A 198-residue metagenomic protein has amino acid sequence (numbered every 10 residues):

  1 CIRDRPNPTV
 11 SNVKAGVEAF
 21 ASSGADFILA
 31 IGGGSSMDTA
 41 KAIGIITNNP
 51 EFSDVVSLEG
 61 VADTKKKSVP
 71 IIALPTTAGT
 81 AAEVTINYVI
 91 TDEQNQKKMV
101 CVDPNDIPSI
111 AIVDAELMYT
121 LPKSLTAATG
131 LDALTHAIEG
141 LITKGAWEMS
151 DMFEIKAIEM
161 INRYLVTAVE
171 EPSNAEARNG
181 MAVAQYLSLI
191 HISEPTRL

Functional and structural regions predicted by a protein language model:
I2-D4, I190-H191: Short, low-complexity export/processing leader segments characterized by acidic and small residues
R3, L29, T39, A73-L74 (+2 more regions): General beta-strand structural signal in soluble alpha/beta enzymes
R3-E51, T167-R178: N-terminal small/polar loop signature for handling phosphorylated ligands or for N-terminal nucleophile
R5-P8, S35, P122, T126 (+3 more regions): Catalytic cores of large soluble enzymes that bind and process phosphate-bearing ligands
N12-G16, G24, T39, G130-A133 (+4 more regions): General structural feature for long, well-ordered alpha-helical segments within catalytic domains of soluble enzymes
G33-M37, G79-T80, R197: Gly/Ser/Thr-rich loops at beta-strand to alpha-helix junctions that form or flank small-molecule/cofactor-binding
N49-W147: A glycine/threonine-rich phosphate-anchoring loop and its flanking beta-alpha core in nucleotide/phosphate-binding
G140-S193, R197: Active-site segments that bind and position negatively charged phosphate/pyrophosphate groups
